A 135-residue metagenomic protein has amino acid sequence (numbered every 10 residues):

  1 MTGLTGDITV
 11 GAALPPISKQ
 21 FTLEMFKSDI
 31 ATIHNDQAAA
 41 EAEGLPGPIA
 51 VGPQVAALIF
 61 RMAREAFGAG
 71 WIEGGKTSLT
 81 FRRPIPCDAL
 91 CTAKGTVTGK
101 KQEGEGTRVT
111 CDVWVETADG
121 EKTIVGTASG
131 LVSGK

Functional and structural regions predicted by a protein language model:
M1-A13, P86-K135: HotDog/MaoC-like acyl-thioester-processing domains
M1-I72: Hot-dog-fold acyl-thioester-processing enzymes
M1-T2, K76-T80: Short alpha-helix capping/helix-loop boundary micro-motifs
Q20, T80, S129-L131: Residues in well-ordered beta-strands of folded domains
K27, G75, G104-E105: Sparse recognition of residues in long alpha-helices and their boundaries
N35-D36, A42-G44, T77, P86 (+1 more regions): Short, surface-exposed, polar/charged, turn-prone segments marking secondary-structure boundaries
